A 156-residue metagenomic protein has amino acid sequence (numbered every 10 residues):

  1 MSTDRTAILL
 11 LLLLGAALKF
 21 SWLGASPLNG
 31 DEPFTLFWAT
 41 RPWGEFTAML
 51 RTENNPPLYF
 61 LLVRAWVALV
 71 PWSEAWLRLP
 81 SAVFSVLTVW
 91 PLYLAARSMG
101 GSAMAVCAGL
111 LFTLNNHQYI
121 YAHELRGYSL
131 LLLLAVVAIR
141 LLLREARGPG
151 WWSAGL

Functional and structural regions predicted by a protein language model:
M1-D4, L28, P91-A105, R144-R147: Transmembrane alpha-helical segments of multipass membrane enzymes and assembly factors that act on membrane-embedded
D4-G30: Transmembrane signal-anchor helices characteristic of membrane glycosylation enzymes that use polyprenol
L9, L13, L79-M99, V137: Transmembrane-helix motifs of polytopic, lipid-linked glycan transferases
G15-A16, A108-T113: Short helix- or helix-capping micro-motifs that position conserved polar/aromatic residues at function-defining sites
G24-W38, R51-V63, W72-A75: Extracytoplasmic catalytic/substrate-binding loops of multi-pass membrane glycan-assembly enzymes
N54-N55, Y59, V63-V67, P71 (+2 more regions): Transmembrane alpha-helices of multi-pass, membrane-embedded glycan-processing enzymes that use lipid-linked
H123-G127: Short acidic/glycine- and proline-prone juxtamembrane loop motifs at membrane-interface regions of multi-pass membrane
A138-S153: Membrane-interface transmembrane helices that cradle and orient dolichyl/undecaprenyl
